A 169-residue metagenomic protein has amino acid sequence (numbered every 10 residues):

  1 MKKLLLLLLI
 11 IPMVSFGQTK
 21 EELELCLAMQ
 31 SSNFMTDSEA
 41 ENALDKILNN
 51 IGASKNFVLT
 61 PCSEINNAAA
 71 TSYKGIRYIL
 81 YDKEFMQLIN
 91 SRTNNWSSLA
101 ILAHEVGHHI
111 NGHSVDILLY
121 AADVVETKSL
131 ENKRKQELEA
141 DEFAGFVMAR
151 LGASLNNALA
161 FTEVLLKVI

Functional and structural regions predicted by a protein language model:
K3-M13, G17: Sec-dependent N-terminal signal peptides
Q18-I169: A Zn2+-metalloprotease active-site environment signal
